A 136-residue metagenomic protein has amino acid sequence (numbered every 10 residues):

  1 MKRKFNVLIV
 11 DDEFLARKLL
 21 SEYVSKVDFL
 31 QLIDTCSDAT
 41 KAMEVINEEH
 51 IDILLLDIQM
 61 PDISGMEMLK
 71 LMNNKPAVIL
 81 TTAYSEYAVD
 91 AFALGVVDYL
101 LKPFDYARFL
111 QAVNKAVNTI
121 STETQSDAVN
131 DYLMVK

Functional and structural regions predicted by a protein language model:
K2, F14-D34: Two-component/phosphorelay signaling modules centered on CheY-like receiver
V10-D11, C36, L54: Conserved sequence signature across two-component system core domains
T35-E44, G65: Helix N-cap/capping motif at the beta->alpha junctions
E49-L55: Active-site beta3 strand of CheY-like receiver
I58-M60: Receiver (REC) domain active-site loop signature in two-component systems and cognate sites in sensor histidine kinases
K102: A Lys-centered signature of the CheY-like receiver
V117-K136: Conserved binding/recognition cores within well-folded domains
